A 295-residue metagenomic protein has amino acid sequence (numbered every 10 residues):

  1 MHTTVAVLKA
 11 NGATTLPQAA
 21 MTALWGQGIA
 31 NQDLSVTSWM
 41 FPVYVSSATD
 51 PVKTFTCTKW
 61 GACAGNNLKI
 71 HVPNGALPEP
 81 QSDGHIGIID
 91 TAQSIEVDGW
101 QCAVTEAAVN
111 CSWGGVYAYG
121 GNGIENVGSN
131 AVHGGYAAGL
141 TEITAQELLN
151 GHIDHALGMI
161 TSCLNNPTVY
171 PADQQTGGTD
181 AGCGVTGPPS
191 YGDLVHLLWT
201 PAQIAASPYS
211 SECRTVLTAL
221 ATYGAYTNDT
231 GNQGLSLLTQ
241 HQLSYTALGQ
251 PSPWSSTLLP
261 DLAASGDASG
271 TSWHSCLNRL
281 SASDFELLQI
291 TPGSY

Functional and structural regions predicted by a protein language model:
M1-Y295: Short, surface-exposed polybasic-aromatic patches that bind anionic ligands, especially phosphate groups
